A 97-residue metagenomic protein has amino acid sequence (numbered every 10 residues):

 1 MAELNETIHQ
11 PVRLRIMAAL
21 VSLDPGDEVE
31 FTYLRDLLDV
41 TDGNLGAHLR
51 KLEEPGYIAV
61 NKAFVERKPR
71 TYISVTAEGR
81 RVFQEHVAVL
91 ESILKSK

Functional and structural regions predicted by a protein language model:
M1-A2, V21-S22, F83-K97: Amphipathic alpha-helical dimerization/coiled-coil segments that flank or bridge DNA-binding/regulatory modules
L4-T41, A63: N-terminal helix-turn-helix DNA-binding core of bacterial DNA-binding proteins
H9, H48, H86: Histidine-centered active-site/metal-ligand motif
R15, A59, S74: Conserved beta-strand segments that form the floor/walls of ligand-binding pockets within enzyme and binding domains
N44: Residues in the helix-turn-helix
H48-P55: Basic amphipathic alpha-helical segments that dock to polyanions
P55-K68: Beta-hairpin "wing" of winged helix-turn-helix
V65-Q84: Basic, amphipathic "hinge/linker" alpha-helix immediately C-terminal to the N-terminal HTH DNA-binding motif
